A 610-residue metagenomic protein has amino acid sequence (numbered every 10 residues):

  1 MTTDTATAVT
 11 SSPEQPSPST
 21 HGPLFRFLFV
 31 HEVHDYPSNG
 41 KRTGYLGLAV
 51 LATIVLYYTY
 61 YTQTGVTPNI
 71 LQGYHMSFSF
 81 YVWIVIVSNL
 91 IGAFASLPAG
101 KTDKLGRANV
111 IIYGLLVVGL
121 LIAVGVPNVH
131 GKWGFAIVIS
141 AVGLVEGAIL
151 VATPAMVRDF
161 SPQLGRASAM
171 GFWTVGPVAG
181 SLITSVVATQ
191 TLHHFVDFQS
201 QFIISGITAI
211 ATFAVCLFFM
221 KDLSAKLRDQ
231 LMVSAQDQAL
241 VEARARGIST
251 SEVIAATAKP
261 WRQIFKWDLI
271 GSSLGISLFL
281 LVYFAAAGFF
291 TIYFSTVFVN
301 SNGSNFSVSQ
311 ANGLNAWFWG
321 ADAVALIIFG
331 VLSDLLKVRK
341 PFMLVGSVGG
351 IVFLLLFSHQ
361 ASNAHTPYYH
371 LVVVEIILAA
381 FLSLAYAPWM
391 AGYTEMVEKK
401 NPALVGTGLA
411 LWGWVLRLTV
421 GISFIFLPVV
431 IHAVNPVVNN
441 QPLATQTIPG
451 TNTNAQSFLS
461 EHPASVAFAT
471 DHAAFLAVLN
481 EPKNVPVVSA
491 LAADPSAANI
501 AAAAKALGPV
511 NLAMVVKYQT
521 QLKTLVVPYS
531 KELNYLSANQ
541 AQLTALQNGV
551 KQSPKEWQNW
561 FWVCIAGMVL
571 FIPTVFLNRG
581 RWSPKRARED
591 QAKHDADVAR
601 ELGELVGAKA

Functional and structural regions predicted by a protein language model:
S19-N39, S224-S273: Juxtamembrane intracellular "pre-TM" segments in multi-pass secondary transporters
Q63-G65, F265-W319, Y386, M390 (+1 more regions): Extracytoplasmic gate region of multi-pass secondary transporters
F94-H130: Conserved MFS/SLC helix-loop-helix module at the cytosolic interface between two early adjacent transmembrane helices
K104-L115, D334-V348: Cytoplasmic membrane-interface "Motif A"-like loop-to-helix N-cap segments of 12-TM Major Facilitator Superfamily
L116-H130, V348-H365: C-terminal ends and interior cores of transmembrane alpha-helices in multi-pass membrane transporters/permeases
V138-G176: Cytoplasmic helix-loop-helix junction between adjacent transmembrane helices in 12-TM secondary transporters
W173-A225: Helix-loop-helix hairpin linking two adjacent transmembrane segments in secondary transporters
P402-N435: A late C-terminal transmembrane helix in Major Facilitator Superfamily
